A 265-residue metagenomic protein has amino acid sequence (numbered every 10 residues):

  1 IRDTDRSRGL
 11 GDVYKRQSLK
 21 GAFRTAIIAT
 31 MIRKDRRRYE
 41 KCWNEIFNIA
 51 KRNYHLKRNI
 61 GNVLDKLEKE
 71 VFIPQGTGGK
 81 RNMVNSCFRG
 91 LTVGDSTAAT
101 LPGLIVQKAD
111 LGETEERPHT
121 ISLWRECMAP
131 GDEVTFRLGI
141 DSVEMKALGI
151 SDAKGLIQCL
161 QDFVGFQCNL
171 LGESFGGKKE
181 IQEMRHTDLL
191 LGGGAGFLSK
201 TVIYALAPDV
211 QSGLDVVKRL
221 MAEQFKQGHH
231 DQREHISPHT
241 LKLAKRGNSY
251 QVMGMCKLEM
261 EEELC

Functional and structural regions predicted by a protein language model:
I1-D3, R33, R37, K41 (+1 more regions): Generic marker of "main functional regions" within proteins
I1-Y14: Single conserved hydrophobic/aromatic residue that forms the stacking wall/gate of nucleotide- or nucleobase-binding
K15, L19: Catalytic-loop motifs flanking and including active-site residues across diverse enzymes
M31-I73: Short, glycine/acidic-rich hinge or "gate" loops at secondary-structure transitions that mediate conformational
G76-C265: Basic polyanion-binding and macromolecular-assembly surfaces
